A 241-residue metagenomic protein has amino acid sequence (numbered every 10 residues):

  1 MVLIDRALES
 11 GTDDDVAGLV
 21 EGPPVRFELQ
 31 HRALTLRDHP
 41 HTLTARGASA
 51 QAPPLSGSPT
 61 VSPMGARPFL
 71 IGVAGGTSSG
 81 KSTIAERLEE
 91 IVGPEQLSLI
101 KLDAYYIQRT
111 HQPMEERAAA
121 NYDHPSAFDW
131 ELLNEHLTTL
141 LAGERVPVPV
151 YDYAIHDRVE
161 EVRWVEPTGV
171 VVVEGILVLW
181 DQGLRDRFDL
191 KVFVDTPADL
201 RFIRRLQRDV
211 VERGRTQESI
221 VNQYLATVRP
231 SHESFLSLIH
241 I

Functional and structural regions predicted by a protein language model:
R6, S10, D14-V16, G22 (+2 more regions): Alpha-helix boundary/capping motif
G76: P-loop (Walker A) phosphate-binding loop of NTP-binding proteins
K81: Conserved lysine of the Walker
I84: Hydrophobic positions on the alpha1 helix immediately C-terminal to the Walker A/P-loop
E95-T110: Short beta-strand-centered segment that lines the nucleotide-binding/catalytic pocket of NTP-utilizing
Q112-Y153: Conserved nucleotide-sensing/catalytic segment adjacent to the nucleotide-binding pocket in NTP-handling enzymes
E160-V211: ATP-dependent NMP and nucleoside kinases share a basic, alpha-helical "lid"
H240-I241: Conserved small/polar residues in nucleotide/adenosyl-binding loops
